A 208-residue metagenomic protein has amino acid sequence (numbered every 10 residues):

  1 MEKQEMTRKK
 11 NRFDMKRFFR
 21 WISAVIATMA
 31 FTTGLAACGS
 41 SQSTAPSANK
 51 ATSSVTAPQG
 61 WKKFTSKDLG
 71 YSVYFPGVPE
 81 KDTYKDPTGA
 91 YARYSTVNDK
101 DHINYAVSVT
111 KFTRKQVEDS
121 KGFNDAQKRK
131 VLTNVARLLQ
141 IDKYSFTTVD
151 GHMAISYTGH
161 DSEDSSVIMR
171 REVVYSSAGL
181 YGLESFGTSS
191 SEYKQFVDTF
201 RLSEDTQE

Functional and structural regions predicted by a protein language model:
K9-V25: Bacterial N-terminal signal peptides that target proteins for export
G34-A37: C-terminal motif of bacterial Sec signal peptides marking the signal peptidase cleavage site
G39-S41: Bacterial signal peptide processing site
K50-A92, V149, T199-E208: N-terminal "mature-domain start" segment
Y74-S95, R129-Y175: Signature of long, low-cysteine stretches enriched in small and polar/charged residues
P79, F123-V135, S177-E208: Surface-exposed amphipathic alpha-helical segments
A90-A92, T113-K115, K121, T148 (+2 more regions): An acidic-aromatic pocket/loop used at catalytic or ligand-binding sites
T96-D125, R170, L183: A short acidic-to-branched-hydrophobic micro-motif
